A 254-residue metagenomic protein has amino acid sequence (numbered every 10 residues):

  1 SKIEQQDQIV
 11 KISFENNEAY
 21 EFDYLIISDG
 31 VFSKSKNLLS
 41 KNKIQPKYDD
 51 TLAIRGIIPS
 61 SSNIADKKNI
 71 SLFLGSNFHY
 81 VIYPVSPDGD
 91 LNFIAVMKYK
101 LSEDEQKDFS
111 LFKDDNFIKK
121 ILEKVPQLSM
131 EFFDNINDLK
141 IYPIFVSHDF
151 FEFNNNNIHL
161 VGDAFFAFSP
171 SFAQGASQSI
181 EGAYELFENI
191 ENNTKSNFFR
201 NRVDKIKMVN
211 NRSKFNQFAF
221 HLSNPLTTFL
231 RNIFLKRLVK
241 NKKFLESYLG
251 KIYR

Functional and structural regions predicted by a protein language model:
S1-M130, F150: Conserved FAD-binding catalytic core of PHBH/FMO-like flavoproteins
D23, D29-G30, G162-D163, G175 (+1 more regions): Acidic active-site catalytic centers that drive phospho-/nucleotidyl reactions and related ester hydrolyses
K34, A53, G182-N189: Generic recognition of well-ordered alpha-helical segments
K36-N37, G162, R202, R231: Short, cationic motifs built from Arg/Lys/His that form the positively charged side of catalytic pockets
D49, N156, Q174-E181: A generic structural signal for residues located within well-ordered alpha-helices of large catalytic or ligand-binding
L128-S147: A glycine-rich dinucleotide-binding beta-alpha-beta segment and adjacent secondary-structure elements that constitute
E131, F151, F172-S177, Y184-R254: C-terminal helical "tail/cap" subdomain of flavin- and related membrane-associated enzymes
I141-P170: FAD-binding beta-loop-beta segment adjacent to the flavin cofactor pocket
